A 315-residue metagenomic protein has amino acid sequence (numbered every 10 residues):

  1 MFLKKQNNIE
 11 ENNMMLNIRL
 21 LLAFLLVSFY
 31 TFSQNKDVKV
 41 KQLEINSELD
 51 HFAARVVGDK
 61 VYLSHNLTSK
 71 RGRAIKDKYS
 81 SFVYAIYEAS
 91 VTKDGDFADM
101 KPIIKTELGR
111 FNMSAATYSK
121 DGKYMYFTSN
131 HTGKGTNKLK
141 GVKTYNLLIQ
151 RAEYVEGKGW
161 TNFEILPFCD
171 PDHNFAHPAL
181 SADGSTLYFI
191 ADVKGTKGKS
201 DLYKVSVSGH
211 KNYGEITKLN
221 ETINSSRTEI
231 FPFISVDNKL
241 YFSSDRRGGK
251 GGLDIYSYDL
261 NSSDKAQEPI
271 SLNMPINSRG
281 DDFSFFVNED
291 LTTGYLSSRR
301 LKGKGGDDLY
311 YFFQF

Functional and structural regions predicted by a protein language model:
M1-K36: Bacterial Sec-dependent N-terminal signal peptides
Q34-F315: Short, conserved micro-motifs composed of acidic
